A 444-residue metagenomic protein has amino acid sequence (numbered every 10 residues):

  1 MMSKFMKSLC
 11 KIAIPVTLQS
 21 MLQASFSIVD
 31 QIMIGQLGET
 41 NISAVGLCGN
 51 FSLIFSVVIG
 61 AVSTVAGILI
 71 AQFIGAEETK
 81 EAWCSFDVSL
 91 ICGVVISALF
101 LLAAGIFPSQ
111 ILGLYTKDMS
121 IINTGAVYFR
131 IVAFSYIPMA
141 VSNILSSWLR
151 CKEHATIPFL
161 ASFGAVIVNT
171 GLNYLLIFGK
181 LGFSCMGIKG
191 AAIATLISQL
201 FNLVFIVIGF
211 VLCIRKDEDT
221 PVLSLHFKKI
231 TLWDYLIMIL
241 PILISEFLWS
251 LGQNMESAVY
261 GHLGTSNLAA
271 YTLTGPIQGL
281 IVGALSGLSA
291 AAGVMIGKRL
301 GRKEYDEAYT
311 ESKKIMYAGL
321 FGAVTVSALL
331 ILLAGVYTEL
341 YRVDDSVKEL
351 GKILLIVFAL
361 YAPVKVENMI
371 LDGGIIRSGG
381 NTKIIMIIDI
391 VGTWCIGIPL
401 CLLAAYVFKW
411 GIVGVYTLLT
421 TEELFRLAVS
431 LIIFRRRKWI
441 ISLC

Functional and structural regions predicted by a protein language model:
M1-V16, I70-I137, F183-L240, I296-Y361 (+1 more regions): Short alpha-helical transmembrane segments in multi-pass integral membrane proteins
F5, T17, V29-M33, N41 (+10 more regions): Hydrophobic alpha-helical segments typical of transmembrane helices and their membrane-interface/capping positions
K11-D30, I131, A165, S198-N202 (+4 more regions): Transmembrane helical elements of multi-pass membrane transporters/channels
V16, S20, Q31-I32, G49 (+16 more regions): Transmembrane alpha-helix boundary and packing residues in multipass membrane permease domains and related
L18, L22, F26, F55-I59 (+16 more regions): Residue-level hotspots within pore-lining transmembrane alpha-helices of multi-pass secondary transporters
M21, S25-S43, L112-M119, L175-M186 (+4 more regions): Helix-terminus/linker motif at the lipid-water interface of multi-pass membrane proteins
I42-L102, M139-P158, L268-A334, V366-I388: Small-residue-rich hydrophobic transmembrane alpha-helices
S63, V132-C151, P158-N169, A191-V207 (+5 more regions): Short runs within selected transmembrane alpha-helices of multi-pass transporters and secretion channels
